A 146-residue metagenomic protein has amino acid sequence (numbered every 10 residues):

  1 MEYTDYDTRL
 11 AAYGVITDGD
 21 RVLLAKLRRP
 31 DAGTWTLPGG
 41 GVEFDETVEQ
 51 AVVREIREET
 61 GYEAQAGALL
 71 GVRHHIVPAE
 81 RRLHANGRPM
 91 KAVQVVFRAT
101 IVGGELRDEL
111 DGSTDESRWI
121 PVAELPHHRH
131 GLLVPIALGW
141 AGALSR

Functional and structural regions predicted by a protein language model:
M1-V15, G19, N86-G87: Acidic, metal-coordinating catalytic segment for phosphate/diphosphate chemistry, firing primarily on the Nudix
R9, T17, P30, L37 (+2 more regions): Short connector loops at helix/strand junctions that flank enzyme active sites, especially segments positioning acidic
I16, V96-T100, P121: Short, well-ordered beta-strand micro-motif
D18-Y62: Conserved Nudix-box catalytic region and its N-terminal flanking loop in Nudix hydrolases and closely related
V22, G67, M90-V96, S117: Structural motif
L27, A32-W35, E105-R146: Nudix hydrolase/Nudix homology domain
E63-V72: A short coil-to-beta-strand element that immediately follows conserved catalytic motifs
H75-L106, G139: Active-site-adjacent beta-strand/loop module that shapes the phosphate/pyrophosphate-binding cleft
